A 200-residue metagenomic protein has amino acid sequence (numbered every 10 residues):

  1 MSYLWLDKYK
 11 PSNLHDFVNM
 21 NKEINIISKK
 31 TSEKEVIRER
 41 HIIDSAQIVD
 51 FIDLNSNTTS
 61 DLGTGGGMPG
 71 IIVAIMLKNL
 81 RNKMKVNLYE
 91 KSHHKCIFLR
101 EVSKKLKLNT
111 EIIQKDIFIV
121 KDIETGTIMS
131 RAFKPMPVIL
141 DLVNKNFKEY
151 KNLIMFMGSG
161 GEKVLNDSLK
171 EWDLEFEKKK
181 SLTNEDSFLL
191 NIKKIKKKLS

Functional and structural regions predicted by a protein language model:
M1-L54, S60, H93-L108: Class I SAM-dependent transferase core
A46-T125: Conserved SAM/SAH cofactor-binding pocket of Class I
V73, V143-N144: Class I S-adenosylmethionine-dependent transferase superfamily signal
K83-M84, K148-K151: A short helix->loop->beta-strand "cap" motif at the edges of active sites that frequently abuts
T125-A132: Short SAM/SAH-binding signature in class I
P135-V143: A short, conserved alpha-helix within the catalytic core of class I
Y150-G160: Conserved beta-strand signature within the Rossmann-like core of class I S-adenosyl-L-methionine
G160-S200: Active-site capping/gating segments
